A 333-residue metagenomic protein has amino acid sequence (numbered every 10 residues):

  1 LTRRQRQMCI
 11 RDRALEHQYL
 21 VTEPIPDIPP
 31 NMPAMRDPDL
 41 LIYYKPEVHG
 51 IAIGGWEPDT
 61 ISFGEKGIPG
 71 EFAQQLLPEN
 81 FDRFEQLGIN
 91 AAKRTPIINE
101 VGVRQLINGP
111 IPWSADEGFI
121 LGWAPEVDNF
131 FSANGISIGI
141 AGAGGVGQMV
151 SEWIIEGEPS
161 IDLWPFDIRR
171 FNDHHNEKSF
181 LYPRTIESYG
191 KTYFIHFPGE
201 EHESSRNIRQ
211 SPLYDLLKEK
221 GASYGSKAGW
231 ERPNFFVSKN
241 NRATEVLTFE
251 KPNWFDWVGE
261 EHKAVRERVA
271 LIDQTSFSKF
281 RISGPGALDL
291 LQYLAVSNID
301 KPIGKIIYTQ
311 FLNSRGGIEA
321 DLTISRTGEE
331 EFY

Functional and structural regions predicted by a protein language model:
L1-I10: Single conserved hydrophobic/aromatic residue that forms the stacking wall/gate of nucleotide- or nucleobase-binding
R11-P30, Q86, S278-R281: Central beta-strand plus flanking loop segment that forms part of the substrate or channel wall within the catalytic
R11-R13, G157-D162, Y224: A short alpha-helix-loop-beta-strand transition element characteristic of N-terminal alpha/beta dinucleotide-binding
L20-S62, E79-D82: Mid-domain catalytic core of redox enzymes that form a hydrophobic substrate pocket/lid adjacent to a catalytic redox
D39-L40, V48, S62, G70 (+1 more regions): C-terminal catalytic lobe of FAD-dependent flavoproteins
P46, W123-P125, I324-G328: Short, low-complexity Ser/Thr-rich regulatory SLiMs
I161, I168-Y333: Glycine/proline-enriched, intrinsically flexible loops and inter-domain linkers
